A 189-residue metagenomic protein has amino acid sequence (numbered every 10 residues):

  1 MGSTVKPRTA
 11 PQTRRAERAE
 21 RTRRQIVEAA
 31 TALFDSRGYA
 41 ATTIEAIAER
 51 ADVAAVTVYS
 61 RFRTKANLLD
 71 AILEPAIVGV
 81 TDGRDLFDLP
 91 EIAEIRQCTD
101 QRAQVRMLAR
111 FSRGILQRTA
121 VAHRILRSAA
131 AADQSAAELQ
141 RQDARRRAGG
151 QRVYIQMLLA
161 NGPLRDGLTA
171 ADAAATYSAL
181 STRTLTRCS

Functional and structural regions predicted by a protein language model:
M1-R21, D85: N-terminal intrinsically disordered/low-complexity leader segments
S3-T4, E45-A46, R61, T186-C188: Ligand-binding pocket scaffold of soluble enzyme catalytic domains
Q25, L33-N67, A71: Helix-turn-helix
N67, A71, D82-Q117, A174: Hydrophobic alpha-helical connector segments
M107-R127, Q134-N161, A171-A175: Amphipathic alpha-helical packing segments from all-alpha helical-bundle domains
L159-S189: Hydrophobic/aromatic-rich alpha-helical bundle segments in the mid-to-C-terminal region
